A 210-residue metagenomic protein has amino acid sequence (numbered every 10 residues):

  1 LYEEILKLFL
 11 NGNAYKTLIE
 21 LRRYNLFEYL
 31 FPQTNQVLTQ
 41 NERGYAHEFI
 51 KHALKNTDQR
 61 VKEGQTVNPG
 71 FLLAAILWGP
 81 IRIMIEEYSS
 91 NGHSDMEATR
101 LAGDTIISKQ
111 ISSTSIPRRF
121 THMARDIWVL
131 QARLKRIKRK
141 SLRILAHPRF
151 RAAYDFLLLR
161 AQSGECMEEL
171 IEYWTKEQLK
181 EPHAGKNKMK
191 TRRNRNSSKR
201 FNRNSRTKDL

Functional and structural regions predicted by a protein language model:
L1-S89: Glycine- and charge-enriched loop/helix tracts that form the active or gating conduit in phosphate/cation-handling
E28-T34, R119, C166-L170: Short, surface-exposed acidic
V37-L38, H47, E63-R143: Extended, charged alpha-helical interaction scaffolds
L145-R149: Alpha-helical bundle/repeat cores within regulatory domains of eukaryotic proteins
L157: Short acidic-hydrophobic catalytic motif
R160-R192: Long, highly charged low-complexity segments enriched in Glu/Asp and Lys/Arg with interspersed Ser/Thr
A184-L210: Arginine-glycine-rich low-complexity intrinsically disordered regions
